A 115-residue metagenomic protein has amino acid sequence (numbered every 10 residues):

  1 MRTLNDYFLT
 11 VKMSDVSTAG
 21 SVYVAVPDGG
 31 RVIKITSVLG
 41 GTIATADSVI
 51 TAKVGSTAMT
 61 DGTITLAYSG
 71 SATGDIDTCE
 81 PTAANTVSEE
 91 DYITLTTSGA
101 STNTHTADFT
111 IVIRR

Functional and structural regions predicted by a protein language model:
M1-R115: Surface-exposed, low-hydrophobicity beta-strand/loop segments enriched in small/polar/acidic residues
